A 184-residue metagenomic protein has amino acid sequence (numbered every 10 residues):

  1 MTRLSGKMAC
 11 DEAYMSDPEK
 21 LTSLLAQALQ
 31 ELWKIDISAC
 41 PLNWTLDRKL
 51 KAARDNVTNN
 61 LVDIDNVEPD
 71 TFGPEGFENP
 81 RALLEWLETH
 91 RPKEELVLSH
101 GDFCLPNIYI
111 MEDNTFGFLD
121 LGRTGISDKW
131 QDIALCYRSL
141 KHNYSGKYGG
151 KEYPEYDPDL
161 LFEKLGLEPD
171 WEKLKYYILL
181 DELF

Functional and structural regions predicted by a protein language model:
M1-W44, K93: ATP-binding pocket architecture of kinase catalytic cores
L21-L24, G76, K129: An acidic site on a long C-lobe helix of protein kinase domains
C40-K49, G150-K151, K175-Y177: Short, flexible loop/turn segments with low-complexity composition
T45-T89: Active-site catalytic-loop/activation-segment of kinase and kinase-like phosphoryl-transfer enzymes
L61, E95-S99, M111-P169, Y176: Active-site Asp-x-Gly
G101-F103: Residue immediately N-terminal to the catalytic "proton-acceptor" Asp in the protein kinase catalytic loop
P106-I110: Hydrophobic residue at the +6 position relative to the catalytic HRD Asp in the kinase catalytic loop
E182-F184: Regulatory N- and C-terminal appendages and interdomain linkers associated with kinase/kinase-like NTP transferase
